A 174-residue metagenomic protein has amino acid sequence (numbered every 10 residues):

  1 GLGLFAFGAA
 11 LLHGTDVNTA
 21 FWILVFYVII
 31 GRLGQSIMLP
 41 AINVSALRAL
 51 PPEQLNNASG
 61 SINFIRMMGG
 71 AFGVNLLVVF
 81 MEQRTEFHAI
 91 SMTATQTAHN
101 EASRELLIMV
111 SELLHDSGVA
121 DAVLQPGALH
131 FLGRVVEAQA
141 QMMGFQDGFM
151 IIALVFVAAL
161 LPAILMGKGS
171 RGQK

Functional and structural regions predicted by a protein language model:
G1-E101, F145-G169: C-terminal module of multi-pass small-molecule transporters
R32, T95-G118: SDR active-site lid
L47, E86, I108-K174: Transmembrane-helix exit segments and adjacent C-terminal regions of multi-pass membrane proteins
